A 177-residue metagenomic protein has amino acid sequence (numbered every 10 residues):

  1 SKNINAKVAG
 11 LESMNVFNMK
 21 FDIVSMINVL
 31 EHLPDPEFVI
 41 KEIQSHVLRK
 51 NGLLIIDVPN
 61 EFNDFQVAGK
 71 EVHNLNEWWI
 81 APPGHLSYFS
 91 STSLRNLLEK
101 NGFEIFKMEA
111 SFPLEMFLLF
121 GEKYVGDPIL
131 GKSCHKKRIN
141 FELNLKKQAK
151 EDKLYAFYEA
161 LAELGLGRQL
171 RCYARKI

Functional and structural regions predicted by a protein language model:
S1-H73, P83-K100, C172-I177: Conserved SAM-binding loop
N15-F17, A81-L86, M116, S133-R138: Short, surface-exposed, polar/charged, turn-prone segments marking secondary-structure boundaries
F17-M19, I23, E42-S45, G84 (+2 more regions): A broadly tuned preference for mixed-charge, low-complexity surface segments
I27, V58-N60, W78, E142-Q148: N-terminal start-of-chain detector that recognizes signal peptides and the immediate post-cleavage beginning
F65, E71-V72, E77, Q148 (+1 more regions): Short leucine-rich amphipathic alpha-helices used at interfaces
K70-I80, K123-P128: Short glycine/proline- and charge-enriched loop/turn segments that cap or connect secondary-structure elements
S91-S111, N144-K150: A SAM-dependent methyltransferase catalytic signature shared across enzymes that methylate proteins
A110-I177: A C-terminal cap/extension of S-adenosyl-L-methionine-dependent methyltransferases that defines the acceptor-substrate
